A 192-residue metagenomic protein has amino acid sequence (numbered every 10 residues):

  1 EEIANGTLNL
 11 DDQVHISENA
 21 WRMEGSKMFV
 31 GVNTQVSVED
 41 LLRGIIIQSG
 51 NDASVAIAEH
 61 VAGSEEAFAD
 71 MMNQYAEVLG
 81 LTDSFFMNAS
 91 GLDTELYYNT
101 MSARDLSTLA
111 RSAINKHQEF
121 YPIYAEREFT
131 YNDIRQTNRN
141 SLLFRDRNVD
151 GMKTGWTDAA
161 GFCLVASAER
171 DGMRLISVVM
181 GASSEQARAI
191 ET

Functional and structural regions predicted by a protein language model:
E1-R104, I114: Active-site-adjacent loops and short helices of periplasmic peptidoglycan-processing enzymes
L81-F85, Y97-T192: Domain-terminus/edge residues, biased toward the C-terminal soluble/receptor-binding domains of extracytoplasmic
